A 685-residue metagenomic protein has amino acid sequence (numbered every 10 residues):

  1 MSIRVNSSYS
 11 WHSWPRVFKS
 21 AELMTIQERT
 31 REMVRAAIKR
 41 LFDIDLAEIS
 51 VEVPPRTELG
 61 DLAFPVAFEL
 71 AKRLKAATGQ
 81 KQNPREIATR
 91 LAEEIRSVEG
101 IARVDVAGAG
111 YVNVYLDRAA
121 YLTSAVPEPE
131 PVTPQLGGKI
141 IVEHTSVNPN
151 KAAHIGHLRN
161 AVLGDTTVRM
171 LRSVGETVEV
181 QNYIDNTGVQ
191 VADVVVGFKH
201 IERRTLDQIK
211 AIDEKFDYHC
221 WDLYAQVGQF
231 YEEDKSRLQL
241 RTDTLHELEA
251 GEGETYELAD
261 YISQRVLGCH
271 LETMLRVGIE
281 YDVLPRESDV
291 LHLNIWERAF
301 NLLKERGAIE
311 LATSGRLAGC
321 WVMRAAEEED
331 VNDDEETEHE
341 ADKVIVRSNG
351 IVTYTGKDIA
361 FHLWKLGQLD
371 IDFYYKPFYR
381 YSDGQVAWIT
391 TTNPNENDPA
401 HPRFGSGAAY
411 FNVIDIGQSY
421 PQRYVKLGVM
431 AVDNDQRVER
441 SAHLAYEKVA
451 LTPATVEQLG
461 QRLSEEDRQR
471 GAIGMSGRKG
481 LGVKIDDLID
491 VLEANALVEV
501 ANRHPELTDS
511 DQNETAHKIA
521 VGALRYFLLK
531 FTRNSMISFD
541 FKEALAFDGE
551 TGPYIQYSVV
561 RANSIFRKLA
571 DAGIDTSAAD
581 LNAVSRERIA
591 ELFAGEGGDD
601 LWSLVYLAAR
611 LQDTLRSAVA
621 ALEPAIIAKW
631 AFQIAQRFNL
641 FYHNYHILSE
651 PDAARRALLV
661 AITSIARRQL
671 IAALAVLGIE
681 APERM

Functional and structural regions predicted by a protein language model:
V5, Y9-L122, P134-M685: Non-catalytic interaction-recognition regions
P127-Q135: Flexible, low-complexity linker/hinge segments
